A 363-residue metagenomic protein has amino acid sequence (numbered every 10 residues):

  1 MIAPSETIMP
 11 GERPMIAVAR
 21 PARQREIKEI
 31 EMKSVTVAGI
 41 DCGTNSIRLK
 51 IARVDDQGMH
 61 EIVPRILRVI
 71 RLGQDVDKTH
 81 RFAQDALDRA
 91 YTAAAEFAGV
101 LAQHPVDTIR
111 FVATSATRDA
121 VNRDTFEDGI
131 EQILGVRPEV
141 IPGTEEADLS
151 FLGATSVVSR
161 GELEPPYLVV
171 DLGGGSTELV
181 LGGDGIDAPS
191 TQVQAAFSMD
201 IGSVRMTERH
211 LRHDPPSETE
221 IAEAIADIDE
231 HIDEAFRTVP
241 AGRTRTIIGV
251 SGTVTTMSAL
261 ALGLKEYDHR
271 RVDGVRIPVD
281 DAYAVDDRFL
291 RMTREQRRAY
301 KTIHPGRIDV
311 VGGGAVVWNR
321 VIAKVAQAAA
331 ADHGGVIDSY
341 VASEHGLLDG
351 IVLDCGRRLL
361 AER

Functional and structural regions predicted by a protein language model:
M1-T7: Polybasic, low-complexity intrinsically disordered segments
S5, R13, R20-R25: Low-acidity, Ser/Thr- and Arg-rich intrinsically disordered low-complexity segments
K33-H60: N-terminal basic/disordered segments at the start of proteins
V37, R71, D75-V106, A116-P166 (+2 more regions): Helical "lid/coupling" subdomains associated with nucleotide-phosphate turnover
T44-S46, T114, A154, G173-L179 (+1 more regions): Ser/Thr-glycine-rich phosphate-binding loops at phosphate-binding pockets of nucleotides, nucleotide cofactors
A52-V54, V180-G183: Short beta-strand-to-turn element immediately C-terminal to the catalytic PLP-Schiff-base lysine in fold type I
Q57-V63, D187-Q194: Beta-strand initiation motifs
M59-R68, A102: Conserved ATP-binding subdomain of kinase catalytic cores across diverse folds
